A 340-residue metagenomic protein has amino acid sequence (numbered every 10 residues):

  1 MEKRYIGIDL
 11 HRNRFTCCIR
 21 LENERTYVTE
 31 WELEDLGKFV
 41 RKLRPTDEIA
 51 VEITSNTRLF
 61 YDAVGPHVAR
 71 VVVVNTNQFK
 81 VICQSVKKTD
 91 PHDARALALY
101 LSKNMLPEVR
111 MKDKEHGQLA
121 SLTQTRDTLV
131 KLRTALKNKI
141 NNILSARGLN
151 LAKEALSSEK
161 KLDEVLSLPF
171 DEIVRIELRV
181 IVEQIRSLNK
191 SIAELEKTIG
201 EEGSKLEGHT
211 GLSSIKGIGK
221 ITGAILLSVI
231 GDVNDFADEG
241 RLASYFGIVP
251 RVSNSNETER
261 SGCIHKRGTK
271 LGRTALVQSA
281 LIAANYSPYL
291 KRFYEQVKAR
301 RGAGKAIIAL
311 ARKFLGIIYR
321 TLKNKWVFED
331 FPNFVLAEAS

Functional and structural regions predicted by a protein language model:
M1-R4, R25-T29, P332-S340: Intrinsically disordered, low-complexity and often Lys/Arg-enriched segments
E2-R20, L97, L129: Gly/Thr-rich phosphate-binding beta-strand-loop-beta motif of the actin/hexokinase/Hsp70
N23-A50: Nucleic-acid-processing active sites and adjacent nucleic-acid-binding tracks, predominantly divalent metal-dependent
K42-I82: Conserved DEDDh/DEDDy metal-dependent 3′-5′ exonuclease domain
V72-R110, G117-A120, L162-L166, T258-R267: Short alpha-helix plus adjacent loop in nuclease-associated cores
T123-H209, N333-V335: Glycine-rich, often acidic, oxyanion-interacting loops/wings at catalytic, nucleic-acid, or phospho-protein interfaces
G211-S214, K220, A224-A303, E338-A339: Phosphate-backbone recognition surface of nucleic-acid-processing proteins
E257, S261, F293-S340: Low-complexity, acidic/Ser/Thr- and charged residue-rich accessory regions of DNA metabolism proteins
